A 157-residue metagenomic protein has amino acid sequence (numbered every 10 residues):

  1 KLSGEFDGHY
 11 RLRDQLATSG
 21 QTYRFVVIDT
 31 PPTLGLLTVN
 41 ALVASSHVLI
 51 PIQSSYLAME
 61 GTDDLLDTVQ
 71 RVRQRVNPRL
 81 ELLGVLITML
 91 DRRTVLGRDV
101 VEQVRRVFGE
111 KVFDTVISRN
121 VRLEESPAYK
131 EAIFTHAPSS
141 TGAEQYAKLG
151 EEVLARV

Functional and structural regions predicted by a protein language model:
K1-F6, Y56-L57: Flexible beta-alpha connector loops of hexameric P-loop NTPases
G4, G8-Y10, D14: Membrane-helix entry/capping segments
R11, D64, Q145: Charged catalytic carboxylate motif
Q15-V121: Conserved catalytic-core segment of NTP-binding enzymes
G97-R98, E125-Y129: Short aromatic-enriched loop/helix-cap "lid" or pocket-rim segments at secondary-structure transitions that line
S118, E124, F134: Nucleotide phosphate-binding site architecture
P127-K148: C-terminal boundary of histidine-terminating zinc-finger modules
K148-V157: C-terminal alpha-helix
